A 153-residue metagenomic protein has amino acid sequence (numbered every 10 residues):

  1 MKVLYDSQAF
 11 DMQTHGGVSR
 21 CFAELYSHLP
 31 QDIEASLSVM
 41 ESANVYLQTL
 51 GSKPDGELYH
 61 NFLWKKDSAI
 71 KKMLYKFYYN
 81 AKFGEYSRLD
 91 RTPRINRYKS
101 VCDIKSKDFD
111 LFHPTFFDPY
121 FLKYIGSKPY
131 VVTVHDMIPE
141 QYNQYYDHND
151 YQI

Functional and structural regions predicted by a protein language model:
M1-I153: Carbohydrate transferase catalytic cores enriched for Leloir-type hexosyltransferases
